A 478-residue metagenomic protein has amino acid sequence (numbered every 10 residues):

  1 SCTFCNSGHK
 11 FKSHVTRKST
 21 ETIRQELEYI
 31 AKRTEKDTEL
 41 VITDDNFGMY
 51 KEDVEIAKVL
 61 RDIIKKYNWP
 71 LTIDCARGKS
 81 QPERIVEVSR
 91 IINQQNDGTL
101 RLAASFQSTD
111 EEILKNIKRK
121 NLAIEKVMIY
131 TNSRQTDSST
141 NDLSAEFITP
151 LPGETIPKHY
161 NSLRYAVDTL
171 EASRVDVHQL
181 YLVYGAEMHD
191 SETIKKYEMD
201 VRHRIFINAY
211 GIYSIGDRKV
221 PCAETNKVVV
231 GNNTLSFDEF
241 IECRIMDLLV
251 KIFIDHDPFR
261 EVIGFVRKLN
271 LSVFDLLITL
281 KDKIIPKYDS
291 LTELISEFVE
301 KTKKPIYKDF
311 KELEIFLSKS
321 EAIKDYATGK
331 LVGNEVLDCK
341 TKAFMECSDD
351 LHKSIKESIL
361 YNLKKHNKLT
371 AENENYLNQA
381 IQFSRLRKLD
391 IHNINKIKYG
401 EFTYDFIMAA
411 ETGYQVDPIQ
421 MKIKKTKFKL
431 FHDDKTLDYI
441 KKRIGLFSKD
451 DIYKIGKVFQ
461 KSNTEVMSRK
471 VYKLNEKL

Functional and structural regions predicted by a protein language model:
S1-E21: Canonical Radical SAM [4Fe-4S] cluster-binding loop centered on the CxxxCxxC motif and its immediate flanking residues
T3, Y50-K51, F106-Q107, E111-K118 (+3 more regions): Flexible glycine/acidic-rich beta-alpha junction loops that bind and position SAM and/or redox cofactors in anaerobic
G8, T43, H178: Conserved residues at the C-terminal ends of beta-strands
V15-K18, L122, E154, D238: Residue-level signal for the nucleotide or nucleotide-sugar donor/cofactor binding architecture
T20-P152: Conserved SAM/AdoMet-binding glycine-rich loop
V54-K65, N93, T155-E171, I241: Short, electropositive alpha-helical surface patch
T225-L478: Radical SAM enzyme core and accessory elements
